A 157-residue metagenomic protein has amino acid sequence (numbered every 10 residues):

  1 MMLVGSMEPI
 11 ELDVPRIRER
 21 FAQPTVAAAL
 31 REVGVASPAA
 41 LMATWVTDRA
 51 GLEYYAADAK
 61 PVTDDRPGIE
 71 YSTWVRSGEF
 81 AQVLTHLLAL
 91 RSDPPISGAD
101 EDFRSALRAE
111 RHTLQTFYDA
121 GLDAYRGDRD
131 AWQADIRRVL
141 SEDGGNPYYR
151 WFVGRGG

Functional and structural regions predicted by a protein language model:
M1-G154: Soluble small-group transferase modules, centered on the S-adenosyl donor enzyme superfamily
